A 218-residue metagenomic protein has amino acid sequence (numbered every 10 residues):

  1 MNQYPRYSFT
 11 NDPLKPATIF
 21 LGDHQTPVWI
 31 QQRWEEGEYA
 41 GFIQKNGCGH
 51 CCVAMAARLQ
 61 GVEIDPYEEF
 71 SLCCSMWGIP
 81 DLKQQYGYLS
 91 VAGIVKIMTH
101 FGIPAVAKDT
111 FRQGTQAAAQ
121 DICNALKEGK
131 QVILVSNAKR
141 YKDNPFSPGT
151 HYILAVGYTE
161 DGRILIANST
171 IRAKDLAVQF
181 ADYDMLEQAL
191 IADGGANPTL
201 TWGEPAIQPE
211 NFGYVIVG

Functional and structural regions predicted by a protein language model:
M1-Y88: Active-site-adjacent structural segments surrounding the nucleophilic cysteine of cysteine proteases and isopeptidases
D12, V91, V217-G218: Mixed-charge, low-complexity intrinsically disordered regions
T18, K45, F146, Y158-G218: Noncatalytic regulatory segments and standalone regulatory/sensor domains
G41-H50, G87, V91, T115 (+3 more regions): Solvent-exposed, acidic/flexible segments
G49-A57, V91, V95-M98, A119 (+4 more regions): Extracytoplasmic/secreted envelope proteins and their assembly/folding machinery, especially bacterial periplasmic
M55, L59-Q85, A107, A189-P209 (+1 more regions): Cysteine-dependent hydrolase recognition
I79-K83, G87-F111: Mid-length scaffold segments of soluble, non-membrane domains
G114-I171, D175: Active-site-adjacent substructure of cysteine-protease-like catalytic cores
